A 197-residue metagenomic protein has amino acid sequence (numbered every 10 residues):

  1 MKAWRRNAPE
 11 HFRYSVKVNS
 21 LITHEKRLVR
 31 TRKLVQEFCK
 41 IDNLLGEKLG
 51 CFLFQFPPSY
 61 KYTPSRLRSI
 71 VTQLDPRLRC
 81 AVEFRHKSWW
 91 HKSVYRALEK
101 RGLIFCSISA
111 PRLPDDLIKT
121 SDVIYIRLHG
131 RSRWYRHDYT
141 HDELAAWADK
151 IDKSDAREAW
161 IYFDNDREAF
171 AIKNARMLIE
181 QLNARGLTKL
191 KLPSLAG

Functional and structural regions predicted by a protein language model:
M1-G197: Residues lining hydrophobic/aromatic ligand-binding pockets adjacent to catalytic sites
